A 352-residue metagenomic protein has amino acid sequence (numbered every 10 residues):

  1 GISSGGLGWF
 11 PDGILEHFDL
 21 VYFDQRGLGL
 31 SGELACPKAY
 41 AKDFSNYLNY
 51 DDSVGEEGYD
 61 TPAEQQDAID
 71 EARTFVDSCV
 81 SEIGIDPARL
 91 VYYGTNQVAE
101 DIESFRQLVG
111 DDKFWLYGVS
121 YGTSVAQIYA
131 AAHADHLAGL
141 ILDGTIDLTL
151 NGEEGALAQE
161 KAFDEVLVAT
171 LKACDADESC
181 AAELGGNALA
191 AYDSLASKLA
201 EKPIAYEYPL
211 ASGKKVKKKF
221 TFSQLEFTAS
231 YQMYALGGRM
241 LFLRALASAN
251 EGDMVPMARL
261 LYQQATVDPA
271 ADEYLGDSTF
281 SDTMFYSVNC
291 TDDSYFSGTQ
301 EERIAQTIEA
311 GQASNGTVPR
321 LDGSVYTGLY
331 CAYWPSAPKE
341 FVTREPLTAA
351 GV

Functional and structural regions predicted by a protein language model:
G1-Q65: N-terminal cap/lid subdomain of alpha/beta-hydrolase-fold enzymes
E16-V21, R26, Q65-Q66, R73-F75 (+3 more regions): Loop/turn elements at helix/coil->beta-strand transitions in domains of secreted/extracellular proteins
R26-G29, V80-I83, G122, I146-D147: Alpha/beta-hydrolase active-site loop signature
A35-S53, I128-S194, Y231-Q232, L243-A270: A catalytic-pocket lid/entrance helix-loop region that shapes and gates access to the active site across common
D43-L108: Alpha/beta-hydrolase active-site loop
L90-V91, V109-Y121: Alpha/beta-hydrolase fold nucleophile elbow
A99-E100, G118-A130: Glycine-rich nucleophile elbow surrounding the catalytic serine of serine-hydrolase chemistry
A190-A350: Alpha/beta-hydrolase fold active-site neighborhood
